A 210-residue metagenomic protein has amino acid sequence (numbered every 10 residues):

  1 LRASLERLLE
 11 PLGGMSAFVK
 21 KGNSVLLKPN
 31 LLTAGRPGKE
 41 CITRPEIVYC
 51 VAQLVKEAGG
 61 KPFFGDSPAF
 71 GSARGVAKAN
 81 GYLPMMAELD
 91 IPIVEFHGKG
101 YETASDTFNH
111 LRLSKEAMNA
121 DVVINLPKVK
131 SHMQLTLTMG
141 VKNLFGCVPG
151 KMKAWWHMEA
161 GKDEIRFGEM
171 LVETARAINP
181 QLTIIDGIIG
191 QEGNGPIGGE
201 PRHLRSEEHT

Functional and structural regions predicted by a protein language model:
L1-E208: N-terminal and secondary-structure boundary signal
